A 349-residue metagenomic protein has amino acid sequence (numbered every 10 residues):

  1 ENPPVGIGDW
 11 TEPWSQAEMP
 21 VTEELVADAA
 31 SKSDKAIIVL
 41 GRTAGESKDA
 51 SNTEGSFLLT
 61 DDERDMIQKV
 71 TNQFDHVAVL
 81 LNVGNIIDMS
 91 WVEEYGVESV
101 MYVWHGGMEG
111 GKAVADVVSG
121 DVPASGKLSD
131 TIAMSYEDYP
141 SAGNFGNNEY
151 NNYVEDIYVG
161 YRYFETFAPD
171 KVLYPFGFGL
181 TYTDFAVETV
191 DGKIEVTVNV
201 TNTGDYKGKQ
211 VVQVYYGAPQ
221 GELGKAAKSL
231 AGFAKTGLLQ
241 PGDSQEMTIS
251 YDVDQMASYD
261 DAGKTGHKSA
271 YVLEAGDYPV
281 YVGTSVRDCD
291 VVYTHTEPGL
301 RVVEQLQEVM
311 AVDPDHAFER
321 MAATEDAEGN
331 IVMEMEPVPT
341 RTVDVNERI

Functional and structural regions predicted by a protein language model:
E1-I349: C-terminal non-catalytic regions of proteins with extracellular/luminal or membrane-system context
